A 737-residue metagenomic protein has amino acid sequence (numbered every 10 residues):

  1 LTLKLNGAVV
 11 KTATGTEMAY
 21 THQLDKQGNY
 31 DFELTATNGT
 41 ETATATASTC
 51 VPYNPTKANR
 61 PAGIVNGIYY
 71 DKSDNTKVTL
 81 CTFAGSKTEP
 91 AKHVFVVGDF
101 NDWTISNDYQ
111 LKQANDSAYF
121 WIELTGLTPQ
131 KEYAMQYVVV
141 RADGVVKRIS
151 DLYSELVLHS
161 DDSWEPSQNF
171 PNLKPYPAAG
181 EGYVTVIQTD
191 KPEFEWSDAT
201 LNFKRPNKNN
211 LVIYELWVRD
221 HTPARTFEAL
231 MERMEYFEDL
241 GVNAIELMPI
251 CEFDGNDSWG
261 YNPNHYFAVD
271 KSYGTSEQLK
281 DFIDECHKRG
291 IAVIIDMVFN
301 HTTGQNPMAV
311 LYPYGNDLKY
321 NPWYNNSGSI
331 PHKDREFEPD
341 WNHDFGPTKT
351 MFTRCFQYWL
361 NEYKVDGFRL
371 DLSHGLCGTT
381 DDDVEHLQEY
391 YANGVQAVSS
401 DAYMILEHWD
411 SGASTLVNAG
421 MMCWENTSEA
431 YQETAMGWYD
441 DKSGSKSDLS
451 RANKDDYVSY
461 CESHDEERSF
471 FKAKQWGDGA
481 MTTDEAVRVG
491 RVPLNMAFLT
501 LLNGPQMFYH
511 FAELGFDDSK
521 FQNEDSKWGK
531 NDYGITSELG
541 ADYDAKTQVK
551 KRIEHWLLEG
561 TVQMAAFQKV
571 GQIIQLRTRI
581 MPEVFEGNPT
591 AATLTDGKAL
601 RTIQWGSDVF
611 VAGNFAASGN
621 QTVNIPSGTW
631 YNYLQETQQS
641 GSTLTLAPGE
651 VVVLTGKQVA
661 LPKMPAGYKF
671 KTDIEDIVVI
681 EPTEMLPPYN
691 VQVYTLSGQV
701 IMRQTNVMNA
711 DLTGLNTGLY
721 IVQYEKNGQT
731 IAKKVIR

Functional and structural regions predicted by a protein language model:
V10-T16, Q110-N115, M702-N706: Short beta-strand segments within Ig-like beta-sandwich modules, predominantly Fibronectin type-III
C50-V94, I149-N209: Basic K/R-rich, polyanion-interacting modules in nucleoproteins and related proteins
L80-Q130, V140-E165: Aromatic-rich carbohydrate-binding modules that target alpha-glucans
L156-L158, E193, S197-K364, S373-D383 (+2 more regions): Substrate-binding/active-site clefts of carbohydrate-active enzymes
C251, W259-Y261, I291, C355 (+10 more regions): Active-site-proximal helices and loops of the catalytic beta/alpha 8
G641-P662: C-terminal beta-strand-rich structural cap/linker in extracellular carbohydrate-active enzymes
A660-R737: C-terminal outer-membrane/trafficking sorting elements
